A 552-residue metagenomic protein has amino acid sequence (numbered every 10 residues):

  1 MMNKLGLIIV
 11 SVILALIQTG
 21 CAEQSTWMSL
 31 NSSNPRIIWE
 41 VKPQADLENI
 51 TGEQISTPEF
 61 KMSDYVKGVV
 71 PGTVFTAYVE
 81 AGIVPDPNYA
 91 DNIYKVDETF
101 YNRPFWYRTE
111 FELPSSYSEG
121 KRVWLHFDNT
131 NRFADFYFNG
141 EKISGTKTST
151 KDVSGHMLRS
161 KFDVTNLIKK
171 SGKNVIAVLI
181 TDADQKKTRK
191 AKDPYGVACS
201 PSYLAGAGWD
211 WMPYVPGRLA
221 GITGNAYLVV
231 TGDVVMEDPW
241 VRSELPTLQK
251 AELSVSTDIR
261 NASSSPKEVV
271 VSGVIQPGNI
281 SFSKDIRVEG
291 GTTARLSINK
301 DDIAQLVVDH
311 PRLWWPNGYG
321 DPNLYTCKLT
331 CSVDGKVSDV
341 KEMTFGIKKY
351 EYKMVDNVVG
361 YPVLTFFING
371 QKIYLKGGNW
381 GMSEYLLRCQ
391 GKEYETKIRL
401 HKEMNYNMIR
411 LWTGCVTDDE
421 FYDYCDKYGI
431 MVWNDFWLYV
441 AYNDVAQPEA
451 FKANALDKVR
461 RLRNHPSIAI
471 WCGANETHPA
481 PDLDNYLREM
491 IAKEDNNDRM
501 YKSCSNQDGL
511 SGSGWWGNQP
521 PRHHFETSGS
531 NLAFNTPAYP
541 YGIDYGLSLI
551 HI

Functional and structural regions predicted by a protein language model:
I8-I17: Bacterial N-terminal signal peptides
L16-W27: Bacterial Sec-dependent signal peptides at the C-terminal "C-region" and cleavage site
I37, V41-D46, A77, A81 (+7 more regions): Accessory beta-strand-rich segments of carbohydrate-active enzymes
T76-L113, Y117-H126, N131-F138, S144-V153 (+2 more regions): Active-site-adjacent substrate/metal-binding segments within catalytic domains of carbohydrate-active enzymes
P104, S171-G172, K250, E289-L296: Solvent-exposed, conformationally flexible loop/turn segments
F136-F138, A251-V288: Beta-strand-rich binding/interaction modules
S283-H310: Intrinsically disordered, low-complexity Pro/Gly/Ser/Thr-rich segments with frequent PxxP/GP/PP motifs and embedded
M408-I550: Substrate-binding/catalytic cleft of secreted carbohydrate-active enzymes, primarily glycoside hydrolases
